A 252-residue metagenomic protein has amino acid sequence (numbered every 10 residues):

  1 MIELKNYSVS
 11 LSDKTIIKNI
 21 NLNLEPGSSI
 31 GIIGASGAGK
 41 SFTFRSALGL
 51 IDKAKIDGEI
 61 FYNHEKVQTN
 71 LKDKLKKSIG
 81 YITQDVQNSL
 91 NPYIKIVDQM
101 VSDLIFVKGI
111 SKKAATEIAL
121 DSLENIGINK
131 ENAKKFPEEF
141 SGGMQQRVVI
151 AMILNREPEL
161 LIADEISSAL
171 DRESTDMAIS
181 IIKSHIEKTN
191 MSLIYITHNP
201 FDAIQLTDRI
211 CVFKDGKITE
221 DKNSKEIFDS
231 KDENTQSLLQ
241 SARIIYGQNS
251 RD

Functional and structural regions predicted by a protein language model:
I56-V67: Conserved ABC transporter NBD signature motif
K66-G80, D98, F106, I227-K231: ABC ATPase NBD coupling module
A114-E131: Conserved ABC ATPase "signature" region
F136-F140, M144: Conserved ABC ATPase signature
N155-E159: A short, proline-enriched helix->beta-strand linker immediately N-terminal to the Walker B motif in ABC-type P-loop
K225-D252: C-terminal boundary and immediately downstream tail of ABC-type ATPase nucleotide-binding domains
